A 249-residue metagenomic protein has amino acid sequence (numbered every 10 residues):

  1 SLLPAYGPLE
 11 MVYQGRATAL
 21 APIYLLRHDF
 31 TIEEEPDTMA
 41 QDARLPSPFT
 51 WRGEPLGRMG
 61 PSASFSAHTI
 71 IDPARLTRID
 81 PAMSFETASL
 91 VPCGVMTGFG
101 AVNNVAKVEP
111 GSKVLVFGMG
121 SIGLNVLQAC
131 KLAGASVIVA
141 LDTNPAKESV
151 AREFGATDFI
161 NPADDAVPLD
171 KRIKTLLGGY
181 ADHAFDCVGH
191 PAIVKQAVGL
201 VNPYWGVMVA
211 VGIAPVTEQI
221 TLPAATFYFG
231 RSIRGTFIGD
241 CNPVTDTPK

Functional and structural regions predicted by a protein language model:
S1-L76: Glycine-rich phosphate/adenylate-binding loop and adjacent beta-alpha elements of nucleotide- or dinucleotide-binding
R52-S66, M83-N104, V116-N125: A glycine-rich, Thr/Ser-enriched phosphate-binding loop motif common to dinucleotide/cofactor-binding enzymes
V116-M119, K131-G199, T217: Adenosine-nucleotide cofactor-binding segment
D170-K174, G178, V216-K249: C-terminal substrate-binding/catalytic core of Rossmann-like NAD(P)-dependent dehydrogenases/reductases
V201-P203: Helix-to-beta-strand junctions that scaffold the AdoMet/dcAdoMet cofactor pocket in Class I SAM-dependent enzymes
W205-V207, R231: Glycine-centered, small-residue-biased loops immediately flanking beta-strands in adenine/cofactor-binding cores
V211-G212: Acidic carboxylate diad motif detector
